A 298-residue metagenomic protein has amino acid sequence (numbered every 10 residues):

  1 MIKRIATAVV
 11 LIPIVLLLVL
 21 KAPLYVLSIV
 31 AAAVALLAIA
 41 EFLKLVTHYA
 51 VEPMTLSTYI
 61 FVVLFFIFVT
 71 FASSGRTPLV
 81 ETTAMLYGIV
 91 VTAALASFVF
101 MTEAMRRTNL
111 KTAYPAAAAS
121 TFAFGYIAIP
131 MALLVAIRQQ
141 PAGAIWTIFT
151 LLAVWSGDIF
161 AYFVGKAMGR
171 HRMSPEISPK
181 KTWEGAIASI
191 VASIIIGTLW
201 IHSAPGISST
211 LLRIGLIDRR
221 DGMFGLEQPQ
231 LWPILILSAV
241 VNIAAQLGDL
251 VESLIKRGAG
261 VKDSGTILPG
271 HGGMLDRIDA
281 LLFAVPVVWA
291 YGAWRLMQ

Functional and structural regions predicted by a protein language model:
M1-A239: Membrane-embedded alpha-helical bundles of polytopic integral membrane proteins
I12, I39, S193-I194, R277-A280 (+2 more regions): Hydrophobic transmembrane alpha-helices of multi-pass small-molecule transporters
W155-K166, A245-R257: Short helical (or helix-break) motifs at transmembrane helix termini and adjacent helical loops in multi-pass membrane
G206-D218, L250-G258, M297: Juxtamembrane non-transmembrane "cap" segments at the membrane-aqueous interface of multi-pass membrane proteins
A239-L247, M274-L282: Hydrophobic transmembrane alpha-helical segments of multi-pass transport and channel proteins
R257-A280: Interfacial loop-to-transmembrane junctions
A290-Q298: Juxtamembrane boundary at the C-terminal end of a transmembrane helix
